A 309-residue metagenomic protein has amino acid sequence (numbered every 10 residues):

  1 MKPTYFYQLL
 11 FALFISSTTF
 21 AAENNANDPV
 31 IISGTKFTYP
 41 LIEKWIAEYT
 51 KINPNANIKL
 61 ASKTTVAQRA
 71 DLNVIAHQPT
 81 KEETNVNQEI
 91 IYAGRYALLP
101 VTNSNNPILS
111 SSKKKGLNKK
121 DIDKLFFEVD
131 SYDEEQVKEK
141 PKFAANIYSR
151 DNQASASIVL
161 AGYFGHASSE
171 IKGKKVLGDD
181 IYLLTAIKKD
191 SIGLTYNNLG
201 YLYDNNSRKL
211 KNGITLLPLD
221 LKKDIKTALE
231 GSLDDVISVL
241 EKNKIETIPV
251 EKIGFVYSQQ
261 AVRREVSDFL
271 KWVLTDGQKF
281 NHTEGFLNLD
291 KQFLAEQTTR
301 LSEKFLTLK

Functional and structural regions predicted by a protein language model:
M1-V30: Bacterial Sec-dependent N-terminal signal peptides
A22-F127: N-terminal segment of the mature folded domain
P29, I52-A61, K142-A145, Y163-G178 (+1 more regions): A local structural motif
T38-W45, N118-I122, N152, A156-L160 (+5 more regions): Stable alpha-helical elements in mature extracytoplasmic
A47, K124-K175: Ligand-binding cleft/hinge of the Venus flytrap
E82-Y96, D204-N243: Ligand-binding "clamshell"
Q153-I225: Ligand-binding pocket segment of bilobal, Venus flytrap-like solute-binding proteins
E246-K309: Extracellular/periplasmic juxtamembrane helices and adjacent flexible linkers that interface with membrane partners
